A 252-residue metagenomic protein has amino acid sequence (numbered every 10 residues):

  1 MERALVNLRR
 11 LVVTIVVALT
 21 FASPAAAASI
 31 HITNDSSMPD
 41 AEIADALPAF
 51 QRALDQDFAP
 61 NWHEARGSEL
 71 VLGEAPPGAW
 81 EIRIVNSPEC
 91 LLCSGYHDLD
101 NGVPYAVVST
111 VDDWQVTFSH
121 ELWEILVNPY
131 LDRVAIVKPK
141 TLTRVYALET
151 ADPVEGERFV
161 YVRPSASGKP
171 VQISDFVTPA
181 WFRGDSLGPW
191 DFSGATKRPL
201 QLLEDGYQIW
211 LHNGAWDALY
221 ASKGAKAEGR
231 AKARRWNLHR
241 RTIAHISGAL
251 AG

Functional and structural regions predicted by a protein language model:
E2-V12: Bacterial N-terminal signal peptides that target proteins for export
V12-T20: Bacterial N-terminal signal peptides
A26-I43: Fold-level signature of zinc-dependent metallopeptidase catalytic domains
P39-L70: Zn2+-dependent metallopeptidase catalytic core
G73, P77, E81-P104: Catalytic zinc-binding patch centered on the HExxH motif and its immediate surroundings that defines zinc-dependent
P88-C90, Y96, P104, V108 (+2 more regions): Metalloprotease/metallohydrolase-associated module, dominated by Zn2+-dependent proteases
V111-W123: Short alpha-helix carrying the canonical HExxH Zn2+-binding catalytic motif
E121-W123, N128-L131: Acidic, glycine-rich loop-and-strand cores that form catalytic or ligand-binding grooves in diverse globular domains
